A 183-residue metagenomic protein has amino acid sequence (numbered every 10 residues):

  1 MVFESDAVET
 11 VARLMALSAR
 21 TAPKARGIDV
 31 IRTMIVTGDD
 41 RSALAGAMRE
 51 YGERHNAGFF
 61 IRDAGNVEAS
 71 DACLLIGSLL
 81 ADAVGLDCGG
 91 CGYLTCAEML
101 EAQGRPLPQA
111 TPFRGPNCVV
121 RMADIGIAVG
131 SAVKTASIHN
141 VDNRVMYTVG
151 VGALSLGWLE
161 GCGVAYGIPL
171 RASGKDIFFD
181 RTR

Functional and structural regions predicted by a protein language model:
M1-R183: Acidic, surface-exposed loops and disordered segments
